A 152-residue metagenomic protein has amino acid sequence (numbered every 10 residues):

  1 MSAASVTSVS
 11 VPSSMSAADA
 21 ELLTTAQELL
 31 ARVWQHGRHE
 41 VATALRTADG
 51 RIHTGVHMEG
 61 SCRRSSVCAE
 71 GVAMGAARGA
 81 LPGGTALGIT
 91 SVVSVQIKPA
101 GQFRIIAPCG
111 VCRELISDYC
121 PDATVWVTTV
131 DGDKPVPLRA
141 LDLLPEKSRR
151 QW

Functional and structural regions predicted by a protein language model:
S2-R32, H36, T85-W152: C-terminal binding/interaction regions
M15, D19-L22, L45, G55 (+1 more regions): Hydrophobic alpha-helical segments and helix-packing faces
E40-T47: Short beta-strand scaffold segments in enzyme catalytic cores
R51-I52: Hydrophobic "anchor" residues
V56-G71: Compact, glycine-rich, soluble single-domain proteins
A69-S94: Short, solvent-exposed cationic patches
